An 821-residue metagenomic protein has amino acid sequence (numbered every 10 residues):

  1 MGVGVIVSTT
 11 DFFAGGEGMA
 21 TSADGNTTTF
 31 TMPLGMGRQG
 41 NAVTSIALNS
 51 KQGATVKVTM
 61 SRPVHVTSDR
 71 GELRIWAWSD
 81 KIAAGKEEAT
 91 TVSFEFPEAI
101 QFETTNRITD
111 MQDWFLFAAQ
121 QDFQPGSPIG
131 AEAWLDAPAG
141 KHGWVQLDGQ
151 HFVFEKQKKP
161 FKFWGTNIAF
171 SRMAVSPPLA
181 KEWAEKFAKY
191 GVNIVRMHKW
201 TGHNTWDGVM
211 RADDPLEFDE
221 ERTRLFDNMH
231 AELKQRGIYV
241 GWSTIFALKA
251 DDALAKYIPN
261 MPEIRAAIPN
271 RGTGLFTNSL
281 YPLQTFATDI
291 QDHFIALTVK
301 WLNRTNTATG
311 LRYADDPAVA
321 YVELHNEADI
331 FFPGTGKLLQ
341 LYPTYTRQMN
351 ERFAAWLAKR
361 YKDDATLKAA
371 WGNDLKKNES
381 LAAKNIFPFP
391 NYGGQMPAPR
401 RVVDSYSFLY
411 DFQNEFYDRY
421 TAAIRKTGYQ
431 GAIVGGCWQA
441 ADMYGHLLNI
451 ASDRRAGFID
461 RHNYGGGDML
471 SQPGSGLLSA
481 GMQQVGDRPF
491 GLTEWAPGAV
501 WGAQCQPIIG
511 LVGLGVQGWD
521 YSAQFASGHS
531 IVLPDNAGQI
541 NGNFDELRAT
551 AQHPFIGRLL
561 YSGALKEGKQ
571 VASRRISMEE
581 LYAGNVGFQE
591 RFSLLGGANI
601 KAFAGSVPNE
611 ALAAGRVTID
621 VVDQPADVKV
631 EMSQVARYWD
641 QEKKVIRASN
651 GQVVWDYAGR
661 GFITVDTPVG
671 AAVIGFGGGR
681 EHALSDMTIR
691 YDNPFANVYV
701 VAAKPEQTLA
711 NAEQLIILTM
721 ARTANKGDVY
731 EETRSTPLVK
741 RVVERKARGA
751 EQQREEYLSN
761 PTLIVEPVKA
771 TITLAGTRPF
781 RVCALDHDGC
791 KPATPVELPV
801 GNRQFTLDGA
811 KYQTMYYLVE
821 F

Functional and structural regions predicted by a protein language model:
M1-T9, A54, V58-R62, E88-I100: Short, hydrophobic/aromatic-enriched beta-strand segments in well-ordered soluble domains
G2-S22, F246: Acidic (Asp/Glu-rich), glycine- and aromatic
T9, A20, M32, W78-D80 (+3 more regions): Long, low-hydrophobicity ectodomains and other hydrophilic envelope-associated domains
A14-E87: Trp/Gly-enriched beta-strand surface patches
A83-E95, I100, N802-F821: C-terminal beta-strand-rich structural cap/linker in extracellular carbohydrate-active enzymes
H142-Q150, E155-A422, K426-A456: Active-site mouth of glycoside hydrolases
N303, Q413-V434, A441, H446-I619 (+3 more regions): Catalytic-core region of carbohydrate-active enzymes that cleave or remodel glycosidic bonds
V768-D808: Proteolytic-maturation and junctional protease-sensitive modules
